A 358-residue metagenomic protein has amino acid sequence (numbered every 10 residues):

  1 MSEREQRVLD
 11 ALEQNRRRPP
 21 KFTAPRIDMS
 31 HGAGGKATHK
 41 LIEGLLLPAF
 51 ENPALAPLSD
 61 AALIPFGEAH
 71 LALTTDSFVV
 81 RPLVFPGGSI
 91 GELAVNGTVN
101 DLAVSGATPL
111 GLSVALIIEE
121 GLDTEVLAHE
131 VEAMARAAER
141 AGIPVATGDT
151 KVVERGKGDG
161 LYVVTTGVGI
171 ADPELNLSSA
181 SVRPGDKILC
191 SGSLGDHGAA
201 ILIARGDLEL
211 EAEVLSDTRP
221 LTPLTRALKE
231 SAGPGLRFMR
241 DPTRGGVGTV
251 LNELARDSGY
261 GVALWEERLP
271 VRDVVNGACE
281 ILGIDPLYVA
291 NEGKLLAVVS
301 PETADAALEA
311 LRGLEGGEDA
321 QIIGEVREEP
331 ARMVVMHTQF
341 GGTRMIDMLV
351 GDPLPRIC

Functional and structural regions predicted by a protein language model:
M1-C358: Helix-biased detector of long, well-ordered alpha-helical tracts
